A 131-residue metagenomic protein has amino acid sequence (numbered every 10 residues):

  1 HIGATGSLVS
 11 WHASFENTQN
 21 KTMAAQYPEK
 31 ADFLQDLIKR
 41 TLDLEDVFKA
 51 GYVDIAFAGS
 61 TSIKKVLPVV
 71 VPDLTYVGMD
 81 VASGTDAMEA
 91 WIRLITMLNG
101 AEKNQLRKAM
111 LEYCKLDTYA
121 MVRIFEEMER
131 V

Functional and structural regions predicted by a protein language model:
H1-M88: Conserved DEDDh/DEDDy metal-dependent 3′-5′ exonuclease domain
V9, A58, V66-V131: Acidic, Mg2+-coordinating catalytic module of metal-dependent nucleases/exonucleases that use a two-metal-ion mechanism
